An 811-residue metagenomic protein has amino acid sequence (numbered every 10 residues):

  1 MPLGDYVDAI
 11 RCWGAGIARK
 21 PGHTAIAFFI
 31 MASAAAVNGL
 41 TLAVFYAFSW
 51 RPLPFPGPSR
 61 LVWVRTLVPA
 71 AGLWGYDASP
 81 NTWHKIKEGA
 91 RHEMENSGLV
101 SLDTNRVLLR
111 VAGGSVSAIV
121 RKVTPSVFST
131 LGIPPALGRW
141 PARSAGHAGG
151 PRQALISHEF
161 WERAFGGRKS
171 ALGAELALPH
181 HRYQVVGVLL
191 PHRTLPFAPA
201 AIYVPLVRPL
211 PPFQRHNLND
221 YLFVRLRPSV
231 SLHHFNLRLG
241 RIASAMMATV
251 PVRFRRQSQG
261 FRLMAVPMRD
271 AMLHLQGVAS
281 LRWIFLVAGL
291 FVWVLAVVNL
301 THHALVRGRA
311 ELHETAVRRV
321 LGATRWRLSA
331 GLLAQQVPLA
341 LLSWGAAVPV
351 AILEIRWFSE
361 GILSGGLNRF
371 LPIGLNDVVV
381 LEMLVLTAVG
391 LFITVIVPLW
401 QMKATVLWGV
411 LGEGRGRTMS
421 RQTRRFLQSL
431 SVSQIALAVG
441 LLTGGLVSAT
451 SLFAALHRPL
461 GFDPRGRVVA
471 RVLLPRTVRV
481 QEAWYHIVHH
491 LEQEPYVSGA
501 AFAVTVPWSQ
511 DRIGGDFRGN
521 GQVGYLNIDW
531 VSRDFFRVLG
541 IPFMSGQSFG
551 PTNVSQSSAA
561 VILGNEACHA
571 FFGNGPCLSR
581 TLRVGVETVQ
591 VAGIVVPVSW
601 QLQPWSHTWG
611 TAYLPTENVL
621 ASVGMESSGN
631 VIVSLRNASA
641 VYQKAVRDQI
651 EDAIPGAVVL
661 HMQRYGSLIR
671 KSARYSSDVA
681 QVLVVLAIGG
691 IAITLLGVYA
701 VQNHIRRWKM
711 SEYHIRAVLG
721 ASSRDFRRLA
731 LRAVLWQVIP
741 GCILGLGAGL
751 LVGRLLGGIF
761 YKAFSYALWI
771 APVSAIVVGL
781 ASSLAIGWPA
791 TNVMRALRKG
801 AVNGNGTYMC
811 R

Functional and structural regions predicted by a protein language model:
M1-A25, A32, M268-H274, A304-A330 (+4 more regions): Alpha-helical transmembrane segments of integral membrane proteins
M1-H23, P54-P56, A243-F291, A310 (+6 more regions): Membrane-helix entry/capping segments
I10, V44-Y46, W50-R106, L218-F223 (+6 more regions): Membrane-proximal extracellular/periplasmic loop immediately following the first transmembrane helix
I17, G39, S49, V64 (+28 more regions): Generic structural signal for small/hydrophobic residues in well-ordered secondary structure, especially within
R19-F45, V278-H313, T423-S451, S676-S711 (+3 more regions): Hydrophobic alpha-helical transmembrane segments of multi-pass inner-membrane transport and secretion
N38-V44, T301, Q336-L407, T450 (+1 more regions): Small-residue-rich transmembrane alpha-helices
V120-A142, R152-S280, E360, Y485-Y675: Mid-to-C-terminal secondary-structure elements that act as membrane-proximal/extracytoplasmic interface segments
A296-A340, G697-V738, L797-G800: Interfacial "coupling" helices/loops that link adjacent transmembrane helices in transporter permeases
